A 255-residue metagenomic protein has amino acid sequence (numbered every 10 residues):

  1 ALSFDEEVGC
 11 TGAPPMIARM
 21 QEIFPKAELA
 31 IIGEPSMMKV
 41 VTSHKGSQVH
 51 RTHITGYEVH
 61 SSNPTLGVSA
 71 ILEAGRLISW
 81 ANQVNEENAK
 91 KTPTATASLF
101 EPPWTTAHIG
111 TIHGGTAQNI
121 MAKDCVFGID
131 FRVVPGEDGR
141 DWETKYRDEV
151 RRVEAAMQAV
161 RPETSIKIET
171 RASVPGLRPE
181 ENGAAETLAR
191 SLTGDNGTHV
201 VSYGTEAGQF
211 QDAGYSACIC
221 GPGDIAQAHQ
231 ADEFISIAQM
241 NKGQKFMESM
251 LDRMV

Functional and structural regions predicted by a protein language model:
A1-V49, V255: Acidic/histidine-rich catalytic neighborhood of metal-dependent amide-processing enzymes
P35-S36, Q48-V255: Metal-dependent amide/peptide-bond hydrolase catalytic core, centered on the "pita-bread" metallohydrolase fold
